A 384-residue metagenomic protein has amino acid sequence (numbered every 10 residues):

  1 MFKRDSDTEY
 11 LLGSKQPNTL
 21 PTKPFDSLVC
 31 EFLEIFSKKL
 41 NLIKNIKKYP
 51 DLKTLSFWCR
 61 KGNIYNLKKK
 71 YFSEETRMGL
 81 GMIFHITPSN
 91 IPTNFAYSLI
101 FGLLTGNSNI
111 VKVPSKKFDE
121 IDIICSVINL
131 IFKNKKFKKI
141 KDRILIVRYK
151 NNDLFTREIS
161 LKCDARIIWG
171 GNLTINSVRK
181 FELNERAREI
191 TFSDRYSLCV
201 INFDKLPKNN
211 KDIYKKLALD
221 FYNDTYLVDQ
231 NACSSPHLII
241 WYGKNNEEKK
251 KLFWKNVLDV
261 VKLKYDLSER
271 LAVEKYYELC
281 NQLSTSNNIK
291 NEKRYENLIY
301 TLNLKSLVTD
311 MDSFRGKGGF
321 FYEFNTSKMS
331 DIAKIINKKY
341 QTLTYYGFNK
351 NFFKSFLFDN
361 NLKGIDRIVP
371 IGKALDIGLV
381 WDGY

Functional and structural regions predicted by a protein language model:
M1-G81: N-terminal Rossmann-like NAD(P)+-binding subdomain of aldehyde/semialdehyde dehydrogenases
F32, C125, N129, I175 (+3 more regions): Well-ordered, non-membrane alpha-helical segments in soluble/globular domains
K68-I131: Conserved small-residue-rich beta-alpha loop and adjacent elements that most often cradle the phosphate/pyrophosphate
K69-F84, N90, V147-R157, L302-G318: Donor nucleotide-activated moiety binding/catalytic core segment of transferases that use nucleotide-activated donors
I86-S89, K112-P114, V147-Y149, I168-G171 (+4 more regions): Short His-Asn-centered micro-motif
F101-L104, L130, K180-E185, D359-N361: Short, surface-exposed basic-aromatic patches at helix termini and helix-loop junctions that form
F137-N245, W381-G383: Conserved NAD(P)+-binding/catalytic subdomain of aldehyde/semialdehyde dehydrogenases
V228-T344, F352-L362, V369-Y384: NAD(P)-dependent aldehyde/semialdehyde dehydrogenase
